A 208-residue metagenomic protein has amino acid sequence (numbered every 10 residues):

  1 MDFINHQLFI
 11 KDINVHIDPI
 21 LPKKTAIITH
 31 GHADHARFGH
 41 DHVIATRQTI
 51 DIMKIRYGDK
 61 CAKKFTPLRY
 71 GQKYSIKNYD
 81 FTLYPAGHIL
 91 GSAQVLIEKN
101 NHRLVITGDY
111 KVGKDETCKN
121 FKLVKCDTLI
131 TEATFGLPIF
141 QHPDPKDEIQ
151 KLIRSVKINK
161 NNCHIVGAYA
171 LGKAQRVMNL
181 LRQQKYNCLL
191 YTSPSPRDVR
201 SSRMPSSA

Functional and structural regions predicted by a protein language model:
D2-I10, H16-L21, T25, G31-C163 (+3 more regions): His/Asp/Glu-rich metal-coordinating catalytic cores of metallo-dependent phosphodiesterases/hydrolases acting on
T66-R69, L189-S193: Beta-strand->loop->alpha-helix junctions that form or flank phosphate-binding loops in nucleotide-handling enzymes
G172-K173, R197: Short, catalytically relevant binding-site loops at active-site mouths
Q175-L180: A short acidic (Asp/Glu
Q183-L189: Structural alpha-beta junctions
Y191-A208: Single conserved hydrophobic/aromatic residue that forms the stacking wall/gate of nucleotide- or nucleobase-binding
